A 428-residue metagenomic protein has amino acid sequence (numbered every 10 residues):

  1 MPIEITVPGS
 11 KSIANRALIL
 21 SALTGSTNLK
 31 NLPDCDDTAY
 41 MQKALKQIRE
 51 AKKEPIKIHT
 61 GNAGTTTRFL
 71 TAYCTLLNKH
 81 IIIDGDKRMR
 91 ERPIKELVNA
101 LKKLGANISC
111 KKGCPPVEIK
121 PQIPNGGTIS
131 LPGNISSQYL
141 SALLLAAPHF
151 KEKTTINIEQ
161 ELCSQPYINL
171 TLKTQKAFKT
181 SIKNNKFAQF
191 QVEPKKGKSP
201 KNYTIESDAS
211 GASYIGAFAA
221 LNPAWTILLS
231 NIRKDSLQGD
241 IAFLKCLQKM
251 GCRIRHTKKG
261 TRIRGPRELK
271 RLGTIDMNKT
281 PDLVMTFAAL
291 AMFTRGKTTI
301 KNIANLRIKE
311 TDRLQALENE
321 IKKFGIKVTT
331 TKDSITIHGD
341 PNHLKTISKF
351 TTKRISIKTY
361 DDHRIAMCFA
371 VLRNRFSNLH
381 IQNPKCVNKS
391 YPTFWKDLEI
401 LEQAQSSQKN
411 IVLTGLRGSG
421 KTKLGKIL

Functional and structural regions predicted by a protein language model:
M1-N410: Short, structured segments at the rim of ligand-binding sites
L413: Hydrophobic anchor at the beta1->P-loop junction of P-loop NTPases
L416: P-loop (Walker A) phosphate-binding loop of NTP-binding proteins
S419: ATP-binding Walker
T422: Walker A/P-loop
